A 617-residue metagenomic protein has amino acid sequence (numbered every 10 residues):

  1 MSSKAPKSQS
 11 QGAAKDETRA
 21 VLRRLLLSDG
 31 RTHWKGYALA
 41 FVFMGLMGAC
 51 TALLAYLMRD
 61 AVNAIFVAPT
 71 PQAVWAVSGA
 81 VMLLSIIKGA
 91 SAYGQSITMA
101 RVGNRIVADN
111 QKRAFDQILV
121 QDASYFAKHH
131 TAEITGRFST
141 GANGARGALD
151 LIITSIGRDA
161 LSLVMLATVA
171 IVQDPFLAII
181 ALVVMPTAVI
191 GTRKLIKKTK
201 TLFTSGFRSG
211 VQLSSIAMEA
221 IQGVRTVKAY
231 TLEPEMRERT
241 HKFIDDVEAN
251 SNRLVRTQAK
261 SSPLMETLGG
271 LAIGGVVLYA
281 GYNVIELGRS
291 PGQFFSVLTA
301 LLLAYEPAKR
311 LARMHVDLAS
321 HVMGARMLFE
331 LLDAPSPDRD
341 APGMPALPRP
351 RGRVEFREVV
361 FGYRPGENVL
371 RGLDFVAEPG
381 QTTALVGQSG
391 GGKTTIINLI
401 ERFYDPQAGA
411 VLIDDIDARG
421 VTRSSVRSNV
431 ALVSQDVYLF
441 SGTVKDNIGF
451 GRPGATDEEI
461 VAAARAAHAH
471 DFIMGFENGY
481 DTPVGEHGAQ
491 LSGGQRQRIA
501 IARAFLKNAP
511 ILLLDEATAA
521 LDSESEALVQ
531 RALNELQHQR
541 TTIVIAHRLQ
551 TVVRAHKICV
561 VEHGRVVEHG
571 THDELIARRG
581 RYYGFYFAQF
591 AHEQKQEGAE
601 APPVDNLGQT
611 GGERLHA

Functional and structural regions predicted by a protein language model:
M1-T51, F66-V77, I87, Q95-M99 (+11 more regions): Membrane-integrated ABC transporters
Q11-K15, R19, V42-F43, M47-N63 (+11 more regions): Juxtamembrane helix-loop junctions of ABC transporter transmembrane domains
R31-W34, A123-S124, T140-L149, I153 (+7 more regions): An intracellular "coupling" helix at the cytosolic face of ABC transporter transmembrane type-1 domains
T32, G36-L46, I87, T154-G206 (+2 more regions): Transmembrane helices of ABC transporter permease
M58-V62, M99, V169-A170, L195 (+5 more regions): Hydrophobic alpha-helical interface/terminus motif in multipass membrane transporters
V67-G79, V169-V183, T257-R326, L331-L332: Helix-loop-helix
I118, T240, L328, F356-E358: Conserved catalytic Walker-motif region of ABC-type ATPase nucleotide-binding domains
L347-A617: ABC-type nucleotide-binding domain
